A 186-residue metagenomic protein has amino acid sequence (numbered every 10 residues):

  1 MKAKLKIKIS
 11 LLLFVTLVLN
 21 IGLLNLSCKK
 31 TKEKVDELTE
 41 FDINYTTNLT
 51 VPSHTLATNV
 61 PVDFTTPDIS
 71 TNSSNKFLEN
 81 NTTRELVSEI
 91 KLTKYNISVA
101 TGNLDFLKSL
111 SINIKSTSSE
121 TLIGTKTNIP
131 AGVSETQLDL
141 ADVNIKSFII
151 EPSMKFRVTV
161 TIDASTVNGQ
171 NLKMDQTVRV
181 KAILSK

Functional and structural regions predicted by a protein language model:
M1-L38: Bacterial Sec-dependent N-terminal signal peptides
K29-V60, L184: N-terminal leader/pro-regions and domain N-caps
T47-E85: Post-signal-peptide N-terminal segment of Sec-exported extracytoplasmic proteins
S88-G102, M174-Q176: A short beta-strand element within beta-rich, extracytoplasmic domains of secreted/secretory-pathway proteins
I90-K94, L107-S109, G124-K126: Extended beta-sheet lipid-handling architectures
N103-E120: Short, surface-exposed beta-strand/strand-loop-strand elements in extracellular ectodomains
N128-E135: Short proline/glycine- and polar residue-rich coil/turn motifs
T136-T177: Cysteine-clustered segments with highest specificity for TGF-beta superfamily mature ligands
